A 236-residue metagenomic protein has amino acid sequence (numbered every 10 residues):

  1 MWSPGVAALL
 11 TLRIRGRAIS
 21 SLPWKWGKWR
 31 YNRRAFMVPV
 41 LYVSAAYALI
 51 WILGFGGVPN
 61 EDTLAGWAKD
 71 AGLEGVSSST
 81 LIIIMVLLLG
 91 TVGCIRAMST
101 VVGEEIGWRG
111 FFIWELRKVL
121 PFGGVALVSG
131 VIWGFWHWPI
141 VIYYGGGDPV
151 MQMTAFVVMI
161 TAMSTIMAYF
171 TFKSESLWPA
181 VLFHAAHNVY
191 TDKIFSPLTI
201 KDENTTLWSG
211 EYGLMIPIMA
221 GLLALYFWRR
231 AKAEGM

Functional and structural regions predicted by a protein language model:
M1-V40, L49-A71, T100, F172 (+1 more regions): Membrane-helix interface linkers and caps
W2, F36, V40, G90 (+8 more regions): Residue-level signature of the transmembrane alpha-helical core of multi-pass small-molecule transporters
V43-A48, V131-P139, A185-P197: Aromatic-anchored segments of alpha-helical transmembrane domains
I50, R117, D148, T171-F172: Helix-capping/transition residues at the boundaries of transmembrane alpha-helices and the short helical linkers
E74-M98, G210-P217: Hydrophobic alpha-helical transmembrane segments
V102-G130, F172-S176: Membrane-interface helix/loop boundary segments of multi-pass membrane proteins
P149-T206: Functionally important transmembrane alpha-helices
A185-M236: C-terminal membrane module of polytopic membrane proteins
